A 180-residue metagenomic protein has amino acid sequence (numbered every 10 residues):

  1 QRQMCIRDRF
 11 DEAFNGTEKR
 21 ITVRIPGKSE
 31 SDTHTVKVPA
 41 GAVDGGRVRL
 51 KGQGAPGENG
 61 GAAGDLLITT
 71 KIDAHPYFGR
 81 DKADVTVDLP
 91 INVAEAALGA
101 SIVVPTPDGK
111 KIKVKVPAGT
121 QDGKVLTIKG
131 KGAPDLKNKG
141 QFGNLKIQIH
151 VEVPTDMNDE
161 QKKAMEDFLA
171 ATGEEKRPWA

Functional and structural regions predicted by a protein language model:
R2-I6: Short, small-residue-biased leader/transition segments that mark boundaries at the very start of proteins
R7-F10, T17-V23, G45-K51: Extracytoplasmic assembly/pore-lining segments of large envelope/extracellular complexes
F10-E12, G79-R80: Short, solvent-exposed beta-strand/turn "edge" segments of beta-rich domains on protein surfaces
A13-E18, A96-A100: A short, compositionally biased
K28-A180: Intrinsically disordered, low-complexity linker/assembly segments
